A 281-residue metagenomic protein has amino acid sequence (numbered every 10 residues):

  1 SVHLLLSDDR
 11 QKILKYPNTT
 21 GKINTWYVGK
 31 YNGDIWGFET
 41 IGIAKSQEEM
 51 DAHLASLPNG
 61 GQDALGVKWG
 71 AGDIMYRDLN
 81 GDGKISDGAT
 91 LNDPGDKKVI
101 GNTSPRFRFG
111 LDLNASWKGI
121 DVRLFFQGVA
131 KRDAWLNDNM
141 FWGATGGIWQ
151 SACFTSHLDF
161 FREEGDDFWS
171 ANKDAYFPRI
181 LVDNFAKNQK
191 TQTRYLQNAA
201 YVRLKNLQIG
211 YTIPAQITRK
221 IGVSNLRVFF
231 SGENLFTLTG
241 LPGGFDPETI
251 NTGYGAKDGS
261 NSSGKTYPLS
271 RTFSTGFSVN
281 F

Functional and structural regions predicted by a protein language model:
S1-T103, G143-T145, Q150-D174, E233: Conserved small-residue
V2-L4, L124, V228-F230, F277: Membrane-embedded beta-strand positions of outer-membrane beta-barrel proteins
L6-K12, W117-G119, G128-R132, N206 (+3 more regions): Transmembrane beta-strands of outer-membrane beta-barrel pores
L14-T19, W135-F141, L241-F245: Outer-membrane beta-barrel translocator domains and adjoining extracellular loop/strand segments of Gram-negative
F107-F109, K118-I120, A200, G222-L226 (+1 more regions): Outer-envelope beta-barrel architecture signal
V129-R227, G232-E233: Extracytoplasmic gating/loop element in the C-terminal half of outer-membrane beta-barrel translocons and assembly
Y211, L269-F281: Outer-membrane beta-barrel "beta-signal"
